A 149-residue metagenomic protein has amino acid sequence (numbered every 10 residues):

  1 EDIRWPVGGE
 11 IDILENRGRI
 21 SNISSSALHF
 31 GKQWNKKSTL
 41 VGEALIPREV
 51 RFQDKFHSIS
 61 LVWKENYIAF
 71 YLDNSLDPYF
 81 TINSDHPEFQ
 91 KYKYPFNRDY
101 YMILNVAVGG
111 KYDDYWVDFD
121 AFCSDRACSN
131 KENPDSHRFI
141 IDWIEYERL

Functional and structural regions predicted by a protein language model:
E1-L149: GH16 jelly-roll
